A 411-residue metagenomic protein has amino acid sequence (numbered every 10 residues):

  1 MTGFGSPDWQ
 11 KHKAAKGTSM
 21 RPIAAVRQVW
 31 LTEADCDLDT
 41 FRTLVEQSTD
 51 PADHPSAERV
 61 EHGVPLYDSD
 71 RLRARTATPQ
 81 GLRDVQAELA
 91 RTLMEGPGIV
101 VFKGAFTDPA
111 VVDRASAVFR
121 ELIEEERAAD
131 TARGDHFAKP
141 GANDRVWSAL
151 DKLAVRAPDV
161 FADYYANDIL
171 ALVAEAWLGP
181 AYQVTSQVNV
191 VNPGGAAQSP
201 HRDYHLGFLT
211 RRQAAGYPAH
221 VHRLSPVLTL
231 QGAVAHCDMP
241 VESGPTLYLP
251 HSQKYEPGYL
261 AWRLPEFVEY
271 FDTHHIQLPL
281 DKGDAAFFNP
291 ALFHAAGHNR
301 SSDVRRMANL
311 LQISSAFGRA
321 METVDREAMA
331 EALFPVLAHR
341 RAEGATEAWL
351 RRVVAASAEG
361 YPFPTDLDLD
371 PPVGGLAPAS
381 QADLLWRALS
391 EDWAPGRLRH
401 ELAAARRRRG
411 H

Functional and structural regions predicted by a protein language model:
T2-E95, G360-P364, P371-H411: Fe(II)/2-oxoglutarate
R42-R211: Non-heme Fe(II)-dependent double-stranded beta-helix
I99, Q183-T185, V227-A233, S243 (+2 more regions): Extracellular structured ligand-interaction cores
D108-A110, N192-P193, P240-E242, Y255-E256 (+2 more regions): Flexible loop/turn segments at secondary-structure boundaries
L172-V173, Q198-S199, L206-Y270, G318-A332: Catalytic core of non-heme Fe(II) oxygenases with the double-stranded beta-helix
H251-A261, S301-L310, G396-H411: C-terminal/domain-terminus segments
W262-V336: Catalytic core of Fe(II)/2-oxoglutarate
F317-S390: C-terminal hydrophobic structural anchor segments that stabilize assembly/packing rather than catalytic chemistry
